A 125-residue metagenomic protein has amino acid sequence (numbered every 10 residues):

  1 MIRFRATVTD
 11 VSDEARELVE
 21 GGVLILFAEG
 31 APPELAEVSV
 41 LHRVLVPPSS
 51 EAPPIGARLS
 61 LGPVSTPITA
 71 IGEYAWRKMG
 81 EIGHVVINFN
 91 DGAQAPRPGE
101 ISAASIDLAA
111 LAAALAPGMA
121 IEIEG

Functional and structural regions predicted by a protein language model:
M1-L24: N-terminal, charge-rich interaction modules
L26, R58-S60, E122: Hydrophobic beta-strand signal
A36-P48, P96-D107: Short, structured beta-strand/loop micro-motifs enriched in basic residues and often containing a Trp
S50-P53, L59-S60, L115: Short, well-ordered loop/turn sites that connect or cap secondary structure elements
G62-P63, G125: Conserved "cap/hinge" positions at secondary-structure junctions
S65-Y74: Short beta-strand-centered aromatic/proline hotspots
A75-V86: Short, solvent-exposed secondary-structure boundary/capping segments
F89-G125: Helix-rich interaction surfaces within compact, conserved domain-sized segments that mediate assembly or partner
